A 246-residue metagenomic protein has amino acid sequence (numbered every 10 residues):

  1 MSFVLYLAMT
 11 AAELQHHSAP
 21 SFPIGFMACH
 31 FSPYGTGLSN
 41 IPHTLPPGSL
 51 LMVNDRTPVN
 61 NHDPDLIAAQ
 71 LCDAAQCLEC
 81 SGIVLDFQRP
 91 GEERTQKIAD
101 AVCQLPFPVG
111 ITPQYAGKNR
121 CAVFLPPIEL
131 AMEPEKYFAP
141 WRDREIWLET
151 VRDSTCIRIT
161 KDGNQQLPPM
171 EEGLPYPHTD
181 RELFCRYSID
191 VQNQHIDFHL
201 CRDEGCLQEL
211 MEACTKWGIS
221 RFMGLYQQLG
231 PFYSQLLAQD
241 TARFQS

Functional and structural regions predicted by a protein language model:
M1-Q70: Glycan-recognition patch characteristic of GH18 chitinases/ENGases and related GlcNAc/peptidoglycan-binding proteins
F3-M9, F22-M27, P47-D55, I83-L85 (+4 more regions): Hydrophobic faces of well-ordered beta-strands that scaffold small-molecule active sites in alpha/beta enzyme cores
L45-P47, C77-C80, Q104-F107, Y137-R144 (+1 more regions): A structural motif corresponding to the C-terminal end of an alpha-helix and its immediate exit/capping segment
H62-I83, A101: An active-site-proximal structural segment forming one wall of the substrate-binding cleft that immediately precedes
C80, D86-L174: Substrate-binding surface in catalytic domains of secreted glycosidases
W147-E209, A242: Glycan-binding loop/region signatures in secreted carbohydrate-active enzymes
N193-F232: Extracellular low-complexity, Gly/Ser/Thr-rich intrinsically disordered linkers and protease-sensitive activation/hinge
Q227-S246: Aromatic-rich peripheral "rim/lid" segments of glycoside hydrolase catalytic domains that contact and position glycan
